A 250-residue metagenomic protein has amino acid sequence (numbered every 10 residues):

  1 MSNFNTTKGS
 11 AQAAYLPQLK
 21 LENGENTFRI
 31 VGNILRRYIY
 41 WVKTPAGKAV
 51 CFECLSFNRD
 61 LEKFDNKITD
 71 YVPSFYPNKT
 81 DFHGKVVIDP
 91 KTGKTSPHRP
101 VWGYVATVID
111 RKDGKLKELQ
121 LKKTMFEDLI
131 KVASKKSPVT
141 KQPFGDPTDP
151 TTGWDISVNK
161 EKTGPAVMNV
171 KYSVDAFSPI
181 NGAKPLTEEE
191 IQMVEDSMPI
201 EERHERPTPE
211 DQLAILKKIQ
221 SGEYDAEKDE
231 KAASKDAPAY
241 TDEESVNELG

Functional and structural regions predicted by a protein language model:
M1-D146, E205-D211, S221, D225: OB-fold ssDNA-binding interfaces and closely related basic DNA-contact patches used across DNA replication/repair
M1-F4, P238-G250: Short acidic DE-rich linear segments
R111-E243: Compact mixed alphabeta submodule
